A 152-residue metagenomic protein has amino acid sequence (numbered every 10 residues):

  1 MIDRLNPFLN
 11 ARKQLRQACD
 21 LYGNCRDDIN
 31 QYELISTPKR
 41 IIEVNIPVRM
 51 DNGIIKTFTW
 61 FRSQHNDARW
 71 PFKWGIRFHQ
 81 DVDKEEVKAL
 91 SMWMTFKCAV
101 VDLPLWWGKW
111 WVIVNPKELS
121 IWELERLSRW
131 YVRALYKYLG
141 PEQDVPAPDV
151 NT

Functional and structural regions predicted by a protein language model:
M1-T152: N-terminal ligand-binding/catalytic initiation module
